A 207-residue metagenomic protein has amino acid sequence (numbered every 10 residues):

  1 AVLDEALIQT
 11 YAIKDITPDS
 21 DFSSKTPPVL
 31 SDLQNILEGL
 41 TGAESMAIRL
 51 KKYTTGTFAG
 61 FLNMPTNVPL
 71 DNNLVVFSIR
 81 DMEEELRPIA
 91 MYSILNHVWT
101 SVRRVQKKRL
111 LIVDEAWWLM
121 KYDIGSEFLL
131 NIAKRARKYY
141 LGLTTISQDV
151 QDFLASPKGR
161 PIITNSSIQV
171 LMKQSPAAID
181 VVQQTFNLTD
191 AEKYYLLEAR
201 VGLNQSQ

Functional and structural regions predicted by a protein language model:
A1, E83, S175, T189-A191: Ser/Thr-centered flexible coil motifs
A1-L141, T145, L154-P157, L197-G202 (+1 more regions): P-loop NTPase motor domains
A133, R160, D180: Short glycine-/small-residue-rich flexible loop motifs, especially phosphate/cofactor-binding loops
I146-V150, K173-P176: A short beta-strand-to-loop transition that corresponds to the Sensor-1 phosphate-sensing loop of AAA+ P-loop ATPases
V150-L154, I162: Conserved H-loop
K158-L171: A short helix-turn-beta junction within AAA+ P-loop NTPase domains corresponding to the substrate/partner-engaging
P176-Q184: Conserved AAA+ ATPase core "coupling" helix
Q184-R200: Phosphate/diphosphate-binding loops
